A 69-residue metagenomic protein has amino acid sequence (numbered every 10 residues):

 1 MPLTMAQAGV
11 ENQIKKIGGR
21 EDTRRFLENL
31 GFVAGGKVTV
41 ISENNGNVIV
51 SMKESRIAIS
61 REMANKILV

Functional and structural regions predicted by a protein language model:
M1-V69: Compact, glycine-rich, soluble single-domain proteins
